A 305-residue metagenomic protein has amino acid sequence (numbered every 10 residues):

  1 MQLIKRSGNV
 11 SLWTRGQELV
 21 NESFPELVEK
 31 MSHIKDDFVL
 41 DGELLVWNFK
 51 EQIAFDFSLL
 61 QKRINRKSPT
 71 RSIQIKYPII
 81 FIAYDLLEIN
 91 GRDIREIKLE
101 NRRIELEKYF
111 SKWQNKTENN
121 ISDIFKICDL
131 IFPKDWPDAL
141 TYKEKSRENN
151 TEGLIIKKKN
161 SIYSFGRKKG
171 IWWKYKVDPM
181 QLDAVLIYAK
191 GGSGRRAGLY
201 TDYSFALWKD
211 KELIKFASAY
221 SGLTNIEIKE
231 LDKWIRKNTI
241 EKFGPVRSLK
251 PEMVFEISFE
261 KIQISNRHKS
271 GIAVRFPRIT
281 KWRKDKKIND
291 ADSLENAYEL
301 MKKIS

Functional and structural regions predicted by a protein language model:
M1-T201, A206-S305: Catalytic cores of nucleic-acid ligases and guanylyltransferases
